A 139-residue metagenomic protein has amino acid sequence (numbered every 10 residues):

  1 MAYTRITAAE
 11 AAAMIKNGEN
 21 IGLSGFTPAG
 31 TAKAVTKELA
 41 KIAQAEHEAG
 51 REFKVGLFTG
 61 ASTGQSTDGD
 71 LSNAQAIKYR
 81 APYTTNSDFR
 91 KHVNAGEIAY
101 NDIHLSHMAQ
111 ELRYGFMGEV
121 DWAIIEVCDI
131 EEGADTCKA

Functional and structural regions predicted by a protein language model:
M1-A139: Conserved alpha/beta enzyme-core scaffold
